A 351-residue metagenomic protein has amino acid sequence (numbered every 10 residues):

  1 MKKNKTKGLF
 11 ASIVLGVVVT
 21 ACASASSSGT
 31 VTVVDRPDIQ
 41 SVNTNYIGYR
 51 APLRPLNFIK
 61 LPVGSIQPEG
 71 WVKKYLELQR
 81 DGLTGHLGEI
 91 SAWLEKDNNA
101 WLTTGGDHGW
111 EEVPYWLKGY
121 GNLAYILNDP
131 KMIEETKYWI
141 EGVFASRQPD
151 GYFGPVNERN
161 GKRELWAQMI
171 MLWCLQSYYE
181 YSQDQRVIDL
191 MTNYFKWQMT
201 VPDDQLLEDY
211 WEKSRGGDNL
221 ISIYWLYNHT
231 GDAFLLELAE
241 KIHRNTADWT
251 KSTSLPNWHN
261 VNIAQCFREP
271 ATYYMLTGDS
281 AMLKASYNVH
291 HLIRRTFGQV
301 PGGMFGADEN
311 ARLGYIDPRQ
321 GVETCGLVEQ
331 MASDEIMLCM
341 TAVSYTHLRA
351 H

Functional and structural regions predicted by a protein language model:
A11-A21: Bacterial N-terminal signal peptides
G29-E112, P130-F153, Q185: Low-complexity, Ser/Thr/Pro/Gly-enriched N-terminal "stalk/linker" regions
K60-V63, A124-K137, L175-T192, Y227-E240 (+2 more regions): Structural helix-adjacent loops and short alpha-helical linkers that scaffold large soluble proteins
E69, L76, R80, L117 (+9 more regions): Hydrophobic core segments within long, regular secondary-structure runs in both alpha- and beta-rich folds
H86-D107, A145-N160, V187, W197-G216 (+3 more regions): Glycine- and aromatic-rich loop/turn segments at beta-sheet edges
D107-Y125, R163-Y179, E212-N228, H259-M275 (+1 more regions): Well-ordered alpha-helical segments within folded domains of soluble proteins
L226-W249, N262-P301, L313, L327-E329 (+1 more regions): Active-site neighborhood of glycoside hydrolase catalytic domains
T346-H351: Conserved small/polar residues in nucleotide/adenosyl-binding loops
